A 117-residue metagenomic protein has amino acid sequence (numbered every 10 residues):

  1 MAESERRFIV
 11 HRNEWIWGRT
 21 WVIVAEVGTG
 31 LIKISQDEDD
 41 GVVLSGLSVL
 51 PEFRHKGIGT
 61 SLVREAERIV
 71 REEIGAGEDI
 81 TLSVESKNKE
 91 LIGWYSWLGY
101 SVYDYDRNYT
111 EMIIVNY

Functional and structural regions predicted by a protein language model:
M1-R12, N116-Y117: Conserved N-terminal entry element of GNAT/NAT acetyltransferase domains
V10-H11, W15-G30: Conserved beta-hairpin
I32-D39: A conserved beta-strand-loop-helix scaffold within acyl/acetyltransferase catalytic domains
D40-P51, T110: Conserved acetyl-CoA binding element of GNAT-fold acetyltransferases
G41, V70-E85: Conserved GNAT acetyl-CoA-binding A-motif
V49, H55-I69, G93, W97: Conserved acetyl-CoA-binding loop-helix of GNAT-fold acetyltransferases
T60, S86-Y105: Conserved active-site alpha-helix within GNAT-family acetyltransferase domains
I80-I92, N108-Y117: Conserved beta-strand-loop-alpha-helix junction that forms the acyl-donor binding cleft
